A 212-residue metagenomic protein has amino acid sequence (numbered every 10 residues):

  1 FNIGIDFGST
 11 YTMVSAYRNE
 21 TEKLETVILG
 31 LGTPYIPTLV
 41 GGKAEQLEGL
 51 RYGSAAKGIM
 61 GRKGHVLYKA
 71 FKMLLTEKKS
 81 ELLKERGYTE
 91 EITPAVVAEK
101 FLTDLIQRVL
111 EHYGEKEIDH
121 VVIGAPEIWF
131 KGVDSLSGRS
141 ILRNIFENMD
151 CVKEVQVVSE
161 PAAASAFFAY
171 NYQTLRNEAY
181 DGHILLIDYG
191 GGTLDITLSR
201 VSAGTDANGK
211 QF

Functional and structural regions predicted by a protein language model:
F1-L24, Y172-F212: Gly/Thr-rich phosphate-binding beta-strand-loop-beta motif of the actin/hexokinase/Hsp70
G8, P34, E115-E117, C151 (+1 more regions): Short flexible coil/turn linkers enriched for glycine and charged/polar residues that connect secondary-structure
M13-S15, I36, G49-Y52, G132-V133 (+2 more regions): Short helix/loop capping segments that flank catalytic or ligand/cofactor-binding pockets
E20-M149: Phosphate-binding loop and its immediate beta->loop->alpha context in nucleotide/phosphate-handling enzymes
T33, E127-F130, A162-A163, G191-L194 (+1 more regions): Conserved nucleotide-binding/hydrolysis micro-motifs of P-loop NTPases
L82, A166-F167, D206-N208: Short acidic/His/Gly/Ser-rich catalytic and metal-binding motifs that mark active-site loops of diverse hydrolases
Y113-G114, E127, G138, L142-H183 (+1 more regions): Hydrophobic, small-residue-rich alpha-helical packing segments that form membrane-like cores
